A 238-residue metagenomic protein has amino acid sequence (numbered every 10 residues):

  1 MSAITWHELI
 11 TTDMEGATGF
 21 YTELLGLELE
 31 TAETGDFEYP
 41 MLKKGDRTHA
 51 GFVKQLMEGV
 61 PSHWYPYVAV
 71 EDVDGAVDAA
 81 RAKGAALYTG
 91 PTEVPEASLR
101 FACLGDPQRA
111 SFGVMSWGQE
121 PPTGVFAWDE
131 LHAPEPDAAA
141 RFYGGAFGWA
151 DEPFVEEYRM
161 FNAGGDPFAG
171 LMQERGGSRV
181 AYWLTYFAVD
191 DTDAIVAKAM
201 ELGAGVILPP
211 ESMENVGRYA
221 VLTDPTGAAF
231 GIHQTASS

Functional and structural regions predicted by a protein language model:
S2, E8-R47, A82, G90-L99 (+3 more regions): Core segments of cupin and vicinal oxygen chelate
A3-T12, M41-L42, Q55-R81, R100-L104 (+3 more regions): Vicinal oxygen chelate
A17-T18, H49, V77, Y88 (+6 more regions): Internal amphipathic alpha-helical segments of the cytochrome P450 catalytic fold
L27-P61, P107, S111-G118, A150-Y182 (+2 more regions): Conserved short beta-strand elements that form part of the metal-binding/catalytic scaffold of enzyme active sites
R47-A50, V68-E71, L87, G148-A150 (+2 more regions): Short, low-complexity, polar/charged sequence segments that are solvent-exposed and flexible
K83-A127, E152-F154, R159-A163, E174 (+2 more regions): Vicinal oxygen chelate
